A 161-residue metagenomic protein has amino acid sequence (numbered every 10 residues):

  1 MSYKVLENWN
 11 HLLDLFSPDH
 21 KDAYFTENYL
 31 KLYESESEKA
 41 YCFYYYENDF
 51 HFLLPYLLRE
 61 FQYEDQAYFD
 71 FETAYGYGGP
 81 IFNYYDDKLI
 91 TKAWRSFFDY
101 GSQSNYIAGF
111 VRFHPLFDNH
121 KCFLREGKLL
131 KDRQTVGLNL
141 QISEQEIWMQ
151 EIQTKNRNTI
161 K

Functional and structural regions predicted by a protein language model:
M1, F123-K161: Acyltransferase donor/substrate-recognition loop-hinge adjacent to the catalytic core
M1-Y29, N158-K161: Short amphipathic alpha-helix that is part of the acyltransferase structural core
N28-L32, Q66-A67, L124-R125: Short, P/G- and charge-enriched loop/turn segments at secondary-structure junctions
E34-G101: Conserved donor-binding loop and adjoining core beta-sheet/short helix segment in diverse acyl/aminoacyl transferases
R59-F61, P115-D118, S143: Short, solvent-exposed loop/turn segments at secondary-structure junctions
P80, V111, V136: A residue-level signal for conserved active-site and pocket-lining positions in enzyme catalytic cores
N83-Y85, F113-L116, N139-Q141: Beta-hairpin (beta-strand-turn-beta-strand) motif
K88-D132: Non-catalytic accessory segments adjacent to catalytic cores
